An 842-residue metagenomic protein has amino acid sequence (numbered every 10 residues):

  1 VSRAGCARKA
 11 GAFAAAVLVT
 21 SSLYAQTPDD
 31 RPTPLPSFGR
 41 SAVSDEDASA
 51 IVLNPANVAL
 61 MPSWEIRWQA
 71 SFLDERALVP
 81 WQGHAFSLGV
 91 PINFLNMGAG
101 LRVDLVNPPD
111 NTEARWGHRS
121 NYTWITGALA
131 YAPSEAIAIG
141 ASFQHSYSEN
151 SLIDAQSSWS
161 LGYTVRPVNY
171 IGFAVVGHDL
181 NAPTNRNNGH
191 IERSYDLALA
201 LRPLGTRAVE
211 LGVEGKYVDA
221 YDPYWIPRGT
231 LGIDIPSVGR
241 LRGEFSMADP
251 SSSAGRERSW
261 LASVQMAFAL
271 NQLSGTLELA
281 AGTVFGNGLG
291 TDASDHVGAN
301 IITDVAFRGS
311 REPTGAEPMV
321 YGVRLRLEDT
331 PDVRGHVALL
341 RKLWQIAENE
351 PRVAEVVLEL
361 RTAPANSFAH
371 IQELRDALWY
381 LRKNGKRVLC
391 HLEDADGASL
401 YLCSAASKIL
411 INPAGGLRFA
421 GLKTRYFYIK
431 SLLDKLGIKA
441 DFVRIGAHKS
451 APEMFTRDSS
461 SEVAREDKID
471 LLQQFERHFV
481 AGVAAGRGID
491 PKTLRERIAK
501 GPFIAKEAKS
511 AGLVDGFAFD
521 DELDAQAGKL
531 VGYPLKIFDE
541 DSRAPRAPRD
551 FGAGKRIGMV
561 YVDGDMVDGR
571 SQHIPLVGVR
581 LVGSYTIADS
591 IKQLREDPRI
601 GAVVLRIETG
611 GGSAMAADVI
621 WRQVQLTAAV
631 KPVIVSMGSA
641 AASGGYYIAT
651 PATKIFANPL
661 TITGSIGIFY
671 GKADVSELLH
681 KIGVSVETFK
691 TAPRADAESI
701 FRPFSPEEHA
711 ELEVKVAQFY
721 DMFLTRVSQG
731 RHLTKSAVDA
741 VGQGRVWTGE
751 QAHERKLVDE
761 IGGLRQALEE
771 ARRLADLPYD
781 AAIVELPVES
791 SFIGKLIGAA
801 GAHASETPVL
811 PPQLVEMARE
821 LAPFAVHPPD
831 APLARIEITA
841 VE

Functional and structural regions predicted by a protein language model:
V1-T33: Cleavable N-terminal export/targeting peptides
A14, L18-S21, G554-Q593, P598-R599 (+2 more regions): Intrinsic disorder and flexible/low-complexity segments
T27-D295: Subset of outer-membrane beta-barrel
L261-F268, Q272-V305, G801-E842: C-terminal alpha-helix plus adjacent terminal tail
R308-I429, A553-L678: Cleft-lining beta-strand/loop regions that shape enzyme active-site pockets
V388, Y426, K430-G528, S676 (+1 more regions): Charged, glycine-interspersed solvent-exposed loop segments at helix/strand-loop junctions that cap or gate access
D520-I574, I620, G671, G798: Extracytoplasmic and endomembrane cell-envelope/extracellular-matrix remodeling and assembly machinery
R765-A799: C-terminal intrinsically disordered, low-complexity extensions immediately downstream of enzyme catalytic cores
